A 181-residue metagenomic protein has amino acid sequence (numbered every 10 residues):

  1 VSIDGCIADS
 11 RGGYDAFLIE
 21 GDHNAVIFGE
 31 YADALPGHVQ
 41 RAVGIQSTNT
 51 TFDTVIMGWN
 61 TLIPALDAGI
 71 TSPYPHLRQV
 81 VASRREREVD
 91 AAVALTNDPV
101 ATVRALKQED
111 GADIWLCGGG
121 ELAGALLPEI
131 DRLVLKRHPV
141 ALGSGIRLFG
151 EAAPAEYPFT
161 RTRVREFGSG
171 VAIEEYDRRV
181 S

Functional and structural regions predicted by a protein language model:
V1-S181: Enzymes that bind and transform nitrogen-containing heteroaromatic metabolites
